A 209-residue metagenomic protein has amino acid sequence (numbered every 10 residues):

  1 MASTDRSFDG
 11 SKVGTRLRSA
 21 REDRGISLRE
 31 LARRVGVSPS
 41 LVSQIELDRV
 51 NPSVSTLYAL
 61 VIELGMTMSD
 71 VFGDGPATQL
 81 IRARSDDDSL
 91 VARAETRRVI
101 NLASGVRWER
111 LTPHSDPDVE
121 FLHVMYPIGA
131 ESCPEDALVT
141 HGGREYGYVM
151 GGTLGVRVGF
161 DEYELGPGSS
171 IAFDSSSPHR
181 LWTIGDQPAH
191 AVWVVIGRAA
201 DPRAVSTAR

Functional and structural regions predicted by a protein language model:
T15-A32: Short basic helix-loop element that most often maps to the first helix and adjoining turn of HTH DNA-binding modules
G36, S55-D70, P76: DNA major-groove recognition helix of helix-turn-helix/homeodomain DNA-binding modules
D74-R107: Short, charged recognition helix plus adjacent turn of helix-turn-helix-like nucleic-acid-binding domains
A94-D136, W193: A short glycine-rich, His/Asp/Glu-containing loop-to-beta-strand
V119-Y126, A172, D186-D201: A short hydrophobic beta-strand segment most commonly corresponding to one strand of the jelly-roll/cupin
H123-P127, V139-V156: Short, conserved beta-strand element in jelly-roll/cupin
V156-R157, F173, H179-G185: Short beta-strand His + acidic residue motifs that chelate non-heme Fe in jelly-roll/DSBH and cupin folds
G159-S175: Short acidic-glycine-tyrosine-enriched beta hairpin
